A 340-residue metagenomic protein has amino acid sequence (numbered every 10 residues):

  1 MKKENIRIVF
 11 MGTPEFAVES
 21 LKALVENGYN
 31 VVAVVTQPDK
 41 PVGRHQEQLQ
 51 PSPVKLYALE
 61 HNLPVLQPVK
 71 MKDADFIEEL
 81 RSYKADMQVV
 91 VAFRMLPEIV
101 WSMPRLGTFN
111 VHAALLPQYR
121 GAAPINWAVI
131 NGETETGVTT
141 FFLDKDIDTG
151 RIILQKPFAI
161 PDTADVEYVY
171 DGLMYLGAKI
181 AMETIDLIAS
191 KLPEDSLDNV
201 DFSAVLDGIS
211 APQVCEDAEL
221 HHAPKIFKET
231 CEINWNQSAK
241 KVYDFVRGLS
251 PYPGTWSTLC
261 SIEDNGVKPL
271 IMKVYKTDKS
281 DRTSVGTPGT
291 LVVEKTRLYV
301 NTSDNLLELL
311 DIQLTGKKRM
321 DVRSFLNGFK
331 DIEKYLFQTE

Functional and structural regions predicted by a protein language model:
M1-H45: N-terminal Rossmann-like dinucleotide-binding module
I6, N27-N30, M87-H222, E229: Donor/substrate-binding cores of folate-linked one-carbon enzymes
T13-F16, V69-K72, A92-M95, S280: Short beta->alpha connector loops
V18, P51, D73-I77, R94 (+1 more regions): Structural motif corresponding to alpha-helix initiation and N-cap regions
P41-K84: N-terminal glycine-/serine-/threonine-rich beta1-alpha1-beta2 phosphate-ribose binding loop of Rossmann-like
S210-E340: Internal anion-binding site segments
